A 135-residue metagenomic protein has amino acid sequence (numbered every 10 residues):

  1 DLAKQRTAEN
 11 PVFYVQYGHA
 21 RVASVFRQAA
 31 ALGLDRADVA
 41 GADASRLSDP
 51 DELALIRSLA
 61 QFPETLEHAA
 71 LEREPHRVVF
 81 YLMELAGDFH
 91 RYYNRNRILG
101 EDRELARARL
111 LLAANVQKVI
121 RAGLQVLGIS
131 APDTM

Functional and structural regions predicted by a protein language model:
D1-M135: Non-catalytic interaction-recognition regions
